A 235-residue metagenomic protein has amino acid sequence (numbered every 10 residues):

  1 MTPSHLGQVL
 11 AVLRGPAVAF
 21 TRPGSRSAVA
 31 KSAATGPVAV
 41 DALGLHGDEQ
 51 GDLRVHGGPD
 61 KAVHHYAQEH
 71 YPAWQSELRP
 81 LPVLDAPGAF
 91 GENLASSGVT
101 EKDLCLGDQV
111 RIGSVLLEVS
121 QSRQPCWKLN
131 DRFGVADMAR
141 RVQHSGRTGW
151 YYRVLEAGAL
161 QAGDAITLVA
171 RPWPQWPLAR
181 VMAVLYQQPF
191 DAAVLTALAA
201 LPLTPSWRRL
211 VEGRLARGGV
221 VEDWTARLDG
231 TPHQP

Functional and structural regions predicted by a protein language model:
M1-D131, D137, A170-P235: Electropositive, beta-rich accessory/interaction domains or terminal extensions that provide binding surfaces
S96-G98, G149-E156: Short alpha-helix capping/helix-loop boundary micro-motifs
E101, Y152, Q161: Short, flexible micro-motifs
G107, A157, A162-D164: Loop/turn positions that initiate beta-strands
A136-R153: A mid-sequence, solvent-exposed acidic-amphipathic segment
R147-T148, D164-I166: A structural signal for small-residue-enriched, beta-sheet-centric alpha/beta enzyme cores and oligomeric scaffold folds
